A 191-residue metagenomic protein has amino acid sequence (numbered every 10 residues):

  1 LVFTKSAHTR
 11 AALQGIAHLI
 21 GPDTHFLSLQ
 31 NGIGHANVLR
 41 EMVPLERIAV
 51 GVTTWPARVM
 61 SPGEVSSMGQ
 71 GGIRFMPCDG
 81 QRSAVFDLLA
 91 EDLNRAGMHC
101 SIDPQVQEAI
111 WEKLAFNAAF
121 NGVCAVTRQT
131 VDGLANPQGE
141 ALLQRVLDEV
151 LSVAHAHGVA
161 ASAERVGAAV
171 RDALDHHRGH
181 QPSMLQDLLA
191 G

Functional and structural regions predicted by a protein language model:
L1-E64: Rossmann-like NAD(P)(H) cofactor-binding subdomain of soluble oxidoreductases
T9, L13, H35-A36, F86 (+4 more regions): A general structural signal for well-ordered alpha-helical segments in protein cores
H18-L19, E41-R47, P62-F116, N121 (+2 more regions): Internal alpha-helical scaffold of NAD(P)-dependent oxidoreductase catalytic cores
L27, G51-V52, F86, R171-L174: Intrinsically disordered, low-complexity segments enriched in polar/charged residues with Gly/Pro, especially when
H155-G191: C-terminal active-site/capping subdomain that shapes the small-molecule cofactor and substrate pocket of enzyme
